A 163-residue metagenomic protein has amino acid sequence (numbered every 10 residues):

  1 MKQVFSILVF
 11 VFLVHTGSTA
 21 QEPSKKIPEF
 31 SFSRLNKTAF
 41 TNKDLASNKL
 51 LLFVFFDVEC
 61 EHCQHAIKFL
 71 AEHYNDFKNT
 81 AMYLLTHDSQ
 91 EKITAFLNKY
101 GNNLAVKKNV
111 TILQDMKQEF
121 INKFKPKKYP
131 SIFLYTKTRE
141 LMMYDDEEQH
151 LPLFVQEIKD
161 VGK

Functional and structural regions predicted by a protein language model:
M1-K26: Bacterial Sec-dependent N-terminal signal peptides
S18-K43: N-terminal "domain-start" segment that seeds a small globular fold
F30, I132-F133: Generic short beta-strand
N42-Q64, L70: Short active-site neighborhood of thiol/selenol oxidoreductases, capturing the structured segment around
Q64-N102, E119: Structural microenvironment flanking redox-active thiols in thiol-disulfide oxidoreductases
Y100-Y129: Short, internal strand/loop/helix patches that form the active-site neighborhood or redox-interaction surface
K128, Y135-K163: Thiol-/selenol-based redox modules, centered on thioredoxin-like and closely related oxidoreductase domains
